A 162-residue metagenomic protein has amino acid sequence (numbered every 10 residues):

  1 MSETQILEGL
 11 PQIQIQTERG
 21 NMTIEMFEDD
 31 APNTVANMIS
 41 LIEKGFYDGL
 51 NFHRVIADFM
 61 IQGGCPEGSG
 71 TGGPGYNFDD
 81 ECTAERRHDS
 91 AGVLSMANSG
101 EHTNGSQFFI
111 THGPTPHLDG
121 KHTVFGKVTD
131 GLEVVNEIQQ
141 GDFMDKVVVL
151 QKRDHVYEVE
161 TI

Functional and structural regions predicted by a protein language model:
M1-I162: Cyclophilin-like peptidyl-prolyl cis-trans isomerases
